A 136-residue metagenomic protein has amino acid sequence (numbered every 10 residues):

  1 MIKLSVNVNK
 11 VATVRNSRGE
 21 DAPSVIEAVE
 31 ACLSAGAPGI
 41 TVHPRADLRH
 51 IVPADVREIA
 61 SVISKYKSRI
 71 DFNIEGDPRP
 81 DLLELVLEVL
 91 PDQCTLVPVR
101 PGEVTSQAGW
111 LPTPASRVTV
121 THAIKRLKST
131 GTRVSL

Functional and structural regions predicted by a protein language model:
M1-D77, L87-L90: Conserved N-terminal beta1-alpha1 strand-loop-helix module at the mouth
D81-L82, L87-L136: Conserved anion-binding
